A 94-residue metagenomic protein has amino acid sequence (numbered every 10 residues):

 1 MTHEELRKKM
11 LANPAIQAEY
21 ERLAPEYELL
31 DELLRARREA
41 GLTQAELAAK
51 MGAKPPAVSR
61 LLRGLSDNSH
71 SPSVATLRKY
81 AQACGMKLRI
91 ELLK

Functional and structural regions predicted by a protein language model:
M1-D31: N-terminal flexible/basic segments that precede or flank functional cores
T2, E32-K50: Short basic helix-loop element that most often maps to the first helix and adjoining turn of HTH DNA-binding modules
E26, H70-S73: Short, conserved glycine- and acidic-residue-centered signature motifs in active-site or ligand-binding loops
Q44, P55-P56, L88: The DNA-contacting recognition helix of HTH DNA-binding domains and analogous helical DNA-recognition elements
E46, A57, T76: Residues in the helix-turn-helix
G52-S71: Recognition helix of helix-turn-helix/homeodomain-like DNA-binding domains that insert into the DNA major groove
V74-L88: DNA major-groove recognition helix of helix-turn-helix/homeodomain DNA-binding modules
R89-K94: Short, charged recognition helix plus adjacent turn of helix-turn-helix-like nucleic-acid-binding domains
